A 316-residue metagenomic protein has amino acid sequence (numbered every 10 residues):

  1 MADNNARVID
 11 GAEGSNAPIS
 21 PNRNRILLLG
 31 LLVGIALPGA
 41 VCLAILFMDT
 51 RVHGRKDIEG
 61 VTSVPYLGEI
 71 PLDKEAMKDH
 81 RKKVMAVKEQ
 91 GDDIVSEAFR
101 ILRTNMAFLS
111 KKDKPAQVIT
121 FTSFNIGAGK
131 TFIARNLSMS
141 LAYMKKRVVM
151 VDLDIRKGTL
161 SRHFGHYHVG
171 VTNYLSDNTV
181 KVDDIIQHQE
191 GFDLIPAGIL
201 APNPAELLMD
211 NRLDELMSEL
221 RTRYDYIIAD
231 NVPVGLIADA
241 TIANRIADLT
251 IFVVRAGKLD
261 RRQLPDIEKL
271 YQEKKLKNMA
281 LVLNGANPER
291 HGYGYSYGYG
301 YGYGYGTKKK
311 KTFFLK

Functional and structural regions predicted by a protein language model:
M1-G11, R55: Non-transmembrane alpha-helical coiled-coil
G11-L29, V33, A107: Long, low-complexity, repeat-rich, intrinsically disordered, solvent-exposed domains used in surface/appendage assembly
L28-V149, L153-S161, H166-T172, D183 (+3 more regions): Short boundary/hinge segments that flank catalytic cores
T120, L194-P196, I228, I251-V253 (+1 more regions): Structural motif
K146, R162, I199-L200, L236-A238 (+1 more regions): Cytosolic nucleotide-binding catalytic cores of signal-transduction proteins
V171-T172, P196-L207, N211-A240: Switch II (G3) loop of P-loop NTPases
L175-A201: Nucleotide-state-sensitive switch-loop elements of NTP-binding domains
T222, L236-G257: Inter-motif core of Ras-like GTPase G domains
